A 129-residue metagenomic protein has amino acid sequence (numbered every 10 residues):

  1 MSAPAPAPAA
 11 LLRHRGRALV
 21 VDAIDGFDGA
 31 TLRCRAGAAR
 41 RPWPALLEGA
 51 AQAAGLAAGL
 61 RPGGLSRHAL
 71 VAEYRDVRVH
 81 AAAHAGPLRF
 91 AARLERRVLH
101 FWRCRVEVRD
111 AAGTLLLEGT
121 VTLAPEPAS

Functional and structural regions predicted by a protein language model:
M1-H14, Y74, L115-S129: Segments adjacent to and within acyl-thioester-processing domains across lipid and secondary-metabolism enzymes
L12-W43: Catalytic strand-loop segment that frames the active site of acyl-thioester-processing enzymes
A18-V20, L88, W102: Hydrophobic core residues within well-ordered beta-strands of beta-rich domains
V21-D22, R67, V71-Y74, R103 (+1 more regions): Hydrophobic residues on conserved beta-strands that form the core of alpha/beta folds
I24, C34, Y74-V77, A92 (+2 more regions): A structural signal for short, well-ordered beta-strand segments
A39-A57, V71: Compact, glycine-rich, soluble single-domain proteins
A53, H84, R93-S129: HotDog/MaoC-like acyl-thioester-processing domains
L56-L94: Hydrophobic beta-strand-centered segment that forms part of the acyl-chain substrate-binding groove
